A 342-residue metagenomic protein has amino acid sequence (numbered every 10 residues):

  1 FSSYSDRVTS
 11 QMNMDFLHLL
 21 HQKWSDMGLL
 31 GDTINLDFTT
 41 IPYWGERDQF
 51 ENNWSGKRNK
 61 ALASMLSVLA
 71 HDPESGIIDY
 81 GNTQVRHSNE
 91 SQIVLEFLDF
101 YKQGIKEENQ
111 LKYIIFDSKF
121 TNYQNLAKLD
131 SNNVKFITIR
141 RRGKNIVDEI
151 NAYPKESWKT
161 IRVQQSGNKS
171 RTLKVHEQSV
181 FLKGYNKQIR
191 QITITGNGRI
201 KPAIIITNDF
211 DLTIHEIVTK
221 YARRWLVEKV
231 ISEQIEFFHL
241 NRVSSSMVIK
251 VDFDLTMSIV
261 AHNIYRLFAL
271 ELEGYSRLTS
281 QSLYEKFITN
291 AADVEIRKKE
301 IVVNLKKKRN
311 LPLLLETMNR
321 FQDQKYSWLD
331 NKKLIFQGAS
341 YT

Functional and structural regions predicted by a protein language model:
F1-A70: Active-site-proximal, Lys/Arg-enriched surface segment that forms a nucleic-acid-binding/basic interface patch
F1-D15, D72-I78, N122, L129 (+2 more regions): Short, positively charged, Gly/Tyr-enriched micro-motifs that form contact patches at catalytic or ligand/partner
L30-I41, G76, L111-T121, F136 (+4 more regions): Short, conserved catalytic/metal-binding motifs centered on acidic residues
G56-K106: Electropositive, glycine- and tryptophan-enriched low-complexity nucleic-acid-binding patches
S88-V147: Domain-level cores of phosphate- or acyl-group-handling catalytic modules
S118, I214-F253, M257, A261-Y265: Short amphipathic alpha-helical "interface-anchor" segments enriched in bulky aromatics
A127, N132-E236, A292, I296 (+1 more regions): An anionic, glycine-rich sequence signature occurring as long contiguous blocks
S166, I264-T342: A short, flexible helix-boundary coil/loop motif
